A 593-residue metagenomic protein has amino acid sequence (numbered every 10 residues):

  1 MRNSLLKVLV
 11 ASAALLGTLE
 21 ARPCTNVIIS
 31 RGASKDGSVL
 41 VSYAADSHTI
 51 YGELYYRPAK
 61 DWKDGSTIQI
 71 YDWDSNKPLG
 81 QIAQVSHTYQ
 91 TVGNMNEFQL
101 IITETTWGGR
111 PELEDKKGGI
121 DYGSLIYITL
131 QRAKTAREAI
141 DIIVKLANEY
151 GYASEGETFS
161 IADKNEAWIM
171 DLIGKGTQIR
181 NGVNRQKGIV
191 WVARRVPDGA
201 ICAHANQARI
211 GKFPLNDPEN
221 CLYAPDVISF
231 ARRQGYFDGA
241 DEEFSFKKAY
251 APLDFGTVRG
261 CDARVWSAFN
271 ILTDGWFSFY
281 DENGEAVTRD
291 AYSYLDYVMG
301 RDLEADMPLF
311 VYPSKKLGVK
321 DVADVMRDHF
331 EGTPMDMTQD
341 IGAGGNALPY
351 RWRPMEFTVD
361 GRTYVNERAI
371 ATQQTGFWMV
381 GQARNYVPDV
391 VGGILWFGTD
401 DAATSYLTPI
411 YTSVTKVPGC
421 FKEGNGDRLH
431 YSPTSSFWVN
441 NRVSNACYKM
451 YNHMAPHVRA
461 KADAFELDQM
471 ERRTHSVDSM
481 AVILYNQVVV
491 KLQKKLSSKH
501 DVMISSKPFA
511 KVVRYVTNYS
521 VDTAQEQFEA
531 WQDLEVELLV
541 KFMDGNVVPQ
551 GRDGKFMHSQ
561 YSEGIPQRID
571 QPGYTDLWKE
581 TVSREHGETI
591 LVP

Functional and structural regions predicted by a protein language model:
M1-L9: Bacterial N-terminal signal peptides that target proteins for export
L16-T18: N-terminal signal peptide c-region/cleavage motif recognized by signal peptidases
C24-Y122, I142-L317: A contiguous strand-loop segment
E114-K116, S124-A133: Second-shell loop/turn segments in exported
G275-T358, R368-I370, F465, T474 (+1 more regions): Accessory, solvent-exposed terminal regions and/or long lumenal/extracellular loops of proteins
Q339-V482: Substrate-recognition/cap regions that form aromatic- and gly/pro-loop-enriched pockets for small-molecule ligands
A462-P593: Histidine-centered catalytic/metal-binding microenvironments
